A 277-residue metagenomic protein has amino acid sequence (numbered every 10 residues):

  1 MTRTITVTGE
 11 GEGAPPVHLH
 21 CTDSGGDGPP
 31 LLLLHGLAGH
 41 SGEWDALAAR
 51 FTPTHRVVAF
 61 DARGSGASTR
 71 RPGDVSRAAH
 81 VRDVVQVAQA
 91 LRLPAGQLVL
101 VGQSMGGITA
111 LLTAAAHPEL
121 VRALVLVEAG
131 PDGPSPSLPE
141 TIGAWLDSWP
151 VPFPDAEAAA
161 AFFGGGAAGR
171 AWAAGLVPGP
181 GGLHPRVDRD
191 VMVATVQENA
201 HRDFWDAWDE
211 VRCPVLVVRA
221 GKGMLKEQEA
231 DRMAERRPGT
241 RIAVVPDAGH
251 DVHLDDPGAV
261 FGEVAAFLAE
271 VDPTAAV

Functional and structural regions predicted by a protein language model:
M1-L31, P53-H55, L93, A265 (+1 more regions): Alpha/beta-hydrolase fold catalytic core
H20-A67: Conserved HGGG/HGGXW glycine-rich cap/lid loop of the alpha/beta-hydrolase fold
V81-G96: Conserved acidic catalytic loop of the alpha/beta-hydrolase fold
P94-S104: Alpha/beta-hydrolase fold nucleophile elbow
Q103-L112: Glycine-rich nucleophile elbow surrounding the catalytic serine of serine-hydrolase chemistry
L112-A115, R122-P152: Flexible "cap/lid" loop of the alpha/beta hydrolase fold
G182-R236: Conserved serine/cysteine hydrolase catalytic core
A248-P257, F261: Catalytic histidine-centered segment of alpha/beta-hydrolase-like enzymes
